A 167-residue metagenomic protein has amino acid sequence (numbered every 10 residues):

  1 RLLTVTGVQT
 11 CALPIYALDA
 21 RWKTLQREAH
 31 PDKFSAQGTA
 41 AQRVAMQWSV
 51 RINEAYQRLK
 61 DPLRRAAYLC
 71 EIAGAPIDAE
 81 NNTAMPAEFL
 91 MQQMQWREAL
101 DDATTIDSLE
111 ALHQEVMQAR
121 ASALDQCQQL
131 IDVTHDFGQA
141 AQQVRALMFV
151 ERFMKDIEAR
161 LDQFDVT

Functional and structural regions predicted by a protein language model:
R1-C11: Single conserved hydrophobic/aromatic residue that forms the stacking wall/gate of nucleotide- or nucleobase-binding
C11-L13, V150: Generic detector of short, aliphatic-rich beta-strand segments that form the cores of beta-sheets in diverse domain
P14-A29, R43-A67: J-domain helical core
Y16, T39-R43, Q47, E80-T83 (+5 more regions): Short, solvent-exposed segments of well-ordered alpha helices
H30, K60, R64, P76 (+2 more regions): Short alpha-helix boundary/capping elements
H30-D32, G38: Proline-aspartate-enriched helix->loop->beta-strand connector
R64-Q114, Q118: Conserved, surface-exposed functional patches that form binding/active-site neighborhoods
Q95-T167: Accessory regions outside conserved functional cores
